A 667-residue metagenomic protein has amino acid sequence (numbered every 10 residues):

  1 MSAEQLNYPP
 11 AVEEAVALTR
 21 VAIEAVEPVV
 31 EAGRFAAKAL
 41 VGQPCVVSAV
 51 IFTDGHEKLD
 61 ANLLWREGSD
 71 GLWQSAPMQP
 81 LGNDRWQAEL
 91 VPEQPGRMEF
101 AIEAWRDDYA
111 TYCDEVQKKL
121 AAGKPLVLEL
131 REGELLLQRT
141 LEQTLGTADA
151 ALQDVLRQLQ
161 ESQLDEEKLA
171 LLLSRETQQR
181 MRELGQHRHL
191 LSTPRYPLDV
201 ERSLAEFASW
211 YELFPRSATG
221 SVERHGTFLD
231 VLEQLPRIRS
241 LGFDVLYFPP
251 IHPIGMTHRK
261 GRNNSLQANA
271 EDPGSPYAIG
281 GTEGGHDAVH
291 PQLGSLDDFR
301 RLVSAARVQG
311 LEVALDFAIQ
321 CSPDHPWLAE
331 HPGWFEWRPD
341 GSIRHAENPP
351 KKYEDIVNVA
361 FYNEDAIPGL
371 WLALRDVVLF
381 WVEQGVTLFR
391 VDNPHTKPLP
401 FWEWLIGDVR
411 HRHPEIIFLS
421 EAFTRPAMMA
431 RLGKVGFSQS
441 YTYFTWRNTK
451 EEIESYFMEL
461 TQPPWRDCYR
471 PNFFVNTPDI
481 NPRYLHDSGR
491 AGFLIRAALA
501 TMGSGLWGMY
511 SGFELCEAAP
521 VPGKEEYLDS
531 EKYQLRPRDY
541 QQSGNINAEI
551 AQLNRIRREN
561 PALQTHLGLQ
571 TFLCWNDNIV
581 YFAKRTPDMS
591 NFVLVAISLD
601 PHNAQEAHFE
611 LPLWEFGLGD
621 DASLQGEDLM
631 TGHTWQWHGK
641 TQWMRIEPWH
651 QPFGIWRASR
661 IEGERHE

Functional and structural regions predicted by a protein language model:
M1-S217, R224-D244, P253, A306 (+4 more regions): Carbohydrate-interacting/catalytic domains
R106-A110, I254-H258, P323-H325, A427-A430: Flexible glycine/acidic-rich beta-alpha junction loops that bind and position SAM and/or redox cofactors in anaerobic
R202, E206-L293, I356-L370: Active-site-adjacent substrate/metal-binding segments within catalytic domains of carbohydrate-active enzymes
W210, Y247, A314-L315, R390 (+3 more regions): Generic enzyme active-site microenvironment
L235-P249, F299-F317, W381: Conserved beta-strand->loop/alpha-helix structural units within folded catalytic cores of enzymes with alpha/beta
P250-R262, F317-W334: Aromatic-lined carbohydrate-binding surfaces of glycoside hydrolases
P273-S304, V308-L311, C321-Q542, T565-H566 (+3 more regions): Alpha-amylase-like alpha-glycosidases and glucanotransferases acting on alpha-linked glucans and related
F317, A422, T477, L599 (+1 more regions): Residues immediately flanking
